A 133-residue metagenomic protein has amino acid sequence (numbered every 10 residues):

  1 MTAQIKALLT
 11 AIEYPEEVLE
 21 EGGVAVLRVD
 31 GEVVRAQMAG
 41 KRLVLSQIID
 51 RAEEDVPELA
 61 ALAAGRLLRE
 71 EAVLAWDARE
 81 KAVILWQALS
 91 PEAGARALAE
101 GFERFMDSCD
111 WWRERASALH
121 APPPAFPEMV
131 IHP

Functional and structural regions predicted by a protein language model:
M1-I5, D55-V56, L98: Generic alpha-helical secondary structure
M1-V33, L68-R69, A75-D77: Charge-rich, low-complexity N-terminal segments
K6-T10, P57-A61, R113, S117: Generic detector of well-ordered alpha-helical segments enriched in charged/polar residues, highlighting helical
V24-A25, V34, L43, K81-V83: Hydrophobic residues embedded in beta-strands of well-ordered beta-sheets
R35-R51: A short acidic-to-branched-hydrophobic micro-motif
S46-A82, W86-A88: Short, internal acidic amphipathic alpha-helical interface segments that mediate docking to partner proteins
A63-L67, A88-H120: Ampiphathic alpha-helical segments that act as solvent-exposed interaction surfaces
A116-P133: Short, highly charged C-terminal tails/helix-capping segments
